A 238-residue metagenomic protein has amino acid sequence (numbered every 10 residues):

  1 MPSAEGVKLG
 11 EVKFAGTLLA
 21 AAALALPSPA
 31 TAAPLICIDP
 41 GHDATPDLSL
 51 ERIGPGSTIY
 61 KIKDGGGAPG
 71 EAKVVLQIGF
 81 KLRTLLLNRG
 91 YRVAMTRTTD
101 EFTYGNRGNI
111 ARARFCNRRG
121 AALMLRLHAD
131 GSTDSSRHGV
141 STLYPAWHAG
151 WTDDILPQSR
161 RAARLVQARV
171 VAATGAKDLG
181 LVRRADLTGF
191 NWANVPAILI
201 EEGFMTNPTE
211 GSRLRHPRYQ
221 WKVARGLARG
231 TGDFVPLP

Functional and structural regions predicted by a protein language model:
A15-P27: Bacterial N-terminal signal peptides
S28-A32: Sec/Tat signal peptide C-region and signal peptidase I cleavage site
A33-A113, A146: Active-site histidine-acidic residue metal-binding/catalytic motifs, centered on HxH/HExxH-like signatures
D47, R126-D134, L143, D178-P238: Active-site-adjacent mobile loop/cap segments within catalytic or ligand-binding domains
P69-Q77, T103-I110, D153-R161, L214-R225: Soluble non-cytosolic domains of exported or imported proteins
F80-R92, T98, N117-A121, A129 (+4 more regions): Sec-exported extracytoplasmic/periplasmic mature domains
G108-A122, L187-W192: Mature extracellular/periplasmic domains of secretome proteins
I155-D186: Active-site-adjacent substrate-binding region of metalloamidase/peptidase-like peptide-processing proteins
